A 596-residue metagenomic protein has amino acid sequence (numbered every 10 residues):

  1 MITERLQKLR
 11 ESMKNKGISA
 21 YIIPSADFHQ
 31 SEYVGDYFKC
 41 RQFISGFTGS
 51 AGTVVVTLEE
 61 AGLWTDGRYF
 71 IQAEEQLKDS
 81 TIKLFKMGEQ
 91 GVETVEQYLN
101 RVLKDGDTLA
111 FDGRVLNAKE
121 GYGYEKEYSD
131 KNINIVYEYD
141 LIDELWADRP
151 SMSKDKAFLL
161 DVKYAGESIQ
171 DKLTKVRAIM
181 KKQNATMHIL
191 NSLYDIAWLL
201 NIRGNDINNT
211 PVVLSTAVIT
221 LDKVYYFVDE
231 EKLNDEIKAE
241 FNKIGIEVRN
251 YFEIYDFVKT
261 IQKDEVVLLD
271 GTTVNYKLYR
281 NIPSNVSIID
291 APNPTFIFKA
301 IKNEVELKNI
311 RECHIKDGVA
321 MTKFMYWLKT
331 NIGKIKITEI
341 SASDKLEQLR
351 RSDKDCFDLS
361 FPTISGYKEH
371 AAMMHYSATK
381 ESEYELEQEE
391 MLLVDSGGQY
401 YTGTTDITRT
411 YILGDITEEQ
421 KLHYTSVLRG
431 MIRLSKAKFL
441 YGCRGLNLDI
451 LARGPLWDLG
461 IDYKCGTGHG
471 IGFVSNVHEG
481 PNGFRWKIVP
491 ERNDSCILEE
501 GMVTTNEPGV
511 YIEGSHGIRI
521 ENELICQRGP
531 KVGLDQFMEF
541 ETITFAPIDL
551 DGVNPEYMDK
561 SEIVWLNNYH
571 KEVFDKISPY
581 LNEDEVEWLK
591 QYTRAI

Functional and structural regions predicted by a protein language model:
M1-I596: Active-site neighborhoods and metal-handling regions in enzymes and metal-associated proteins
